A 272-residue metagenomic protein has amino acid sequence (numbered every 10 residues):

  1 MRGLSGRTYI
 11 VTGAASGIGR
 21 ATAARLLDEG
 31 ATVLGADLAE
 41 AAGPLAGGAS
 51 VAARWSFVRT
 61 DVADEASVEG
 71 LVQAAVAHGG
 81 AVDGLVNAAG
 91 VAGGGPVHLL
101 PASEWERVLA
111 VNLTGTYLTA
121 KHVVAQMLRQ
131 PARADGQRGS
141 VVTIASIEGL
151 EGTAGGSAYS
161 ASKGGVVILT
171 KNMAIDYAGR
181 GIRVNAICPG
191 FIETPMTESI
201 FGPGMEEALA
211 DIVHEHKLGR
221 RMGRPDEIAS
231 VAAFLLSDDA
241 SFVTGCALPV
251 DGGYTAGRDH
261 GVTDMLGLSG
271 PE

Functional and structural regions predicted by a protein language model:
V86, A178, R183, V243-G245: Short, small/polar-rich loop/turn modules that mediate ligand/substrate recognition or access, typified
P96-V97, P101-L109, I212-V213: Substrate-binding pocket helix/loop in short-chain dehydrogenase/reductase
A120, S162, T170: Active-site helix of classical SDR
A125, I175-D176, S241: Alpha-helical segment proximal to the catalytic Tyr-Lys
S146: Residue(s) in the substrate-gating loop at a strand-loop-helix junction that position the organic substrate next
A186, E206-D239, V243, L248 (+1 more regions): C-terminal helical subdomain
T244-E272: Short C-terminal tail/terminal secondary-structure segment of NAD(P)H-dependent dehydrogenase/reductase domains
